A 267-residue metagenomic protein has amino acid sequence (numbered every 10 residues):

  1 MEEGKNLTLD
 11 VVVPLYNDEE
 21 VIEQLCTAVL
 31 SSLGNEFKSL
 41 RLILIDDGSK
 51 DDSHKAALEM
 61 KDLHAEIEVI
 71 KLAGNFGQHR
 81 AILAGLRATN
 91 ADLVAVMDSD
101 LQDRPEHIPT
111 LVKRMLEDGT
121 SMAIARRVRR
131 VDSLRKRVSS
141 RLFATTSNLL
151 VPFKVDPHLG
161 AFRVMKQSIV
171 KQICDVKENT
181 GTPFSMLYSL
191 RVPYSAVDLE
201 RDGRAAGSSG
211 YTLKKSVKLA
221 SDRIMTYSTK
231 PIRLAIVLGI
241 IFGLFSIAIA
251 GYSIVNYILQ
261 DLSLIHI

Functional and structural regions predicted by a protein language model:
M1-S133: Structured catalytic core of nucleotide-sugar glycosyltransferases
Y16-E20, Q102, E106, C174-E178 (+2 more regions): Residues in soluble alpha-helical coiled-coils and helical-bundle/repeat scaffolds
I70-G74, Q78-A88, P105-P183, D202-S221: Acceptor/aglycone-binding surface of glycosyltransferases and processive sugar-polymer synthases
V151-K154, I258-S263: Membrane-interfacial segments
S195-R201: Catalytic beta-strand/loop signature of glycosyltransferases that borders the donor
R204-Q260: Basic/Trp-rich segment in TM-proximal cytosolic loops or flexible interdomain/linker regions
I265-I267: Conserved small/polar residues in nucleotide/adenosyl-binding loops
